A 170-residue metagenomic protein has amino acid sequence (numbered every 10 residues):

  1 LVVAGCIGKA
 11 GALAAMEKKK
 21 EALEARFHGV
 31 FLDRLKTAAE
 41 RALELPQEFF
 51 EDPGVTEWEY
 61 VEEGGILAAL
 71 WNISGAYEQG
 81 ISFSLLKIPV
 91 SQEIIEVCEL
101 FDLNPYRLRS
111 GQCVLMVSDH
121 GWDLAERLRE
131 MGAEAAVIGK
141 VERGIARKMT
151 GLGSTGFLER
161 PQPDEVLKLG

Functional and structural regions predicted by a protein language model:
L1-E48: Short, acidic (Asp/Glu-rich) active-site segment that either coordinates a divalent metal cofactor
G5-G11, E17-E21, E62-I66, K87-V90 (+2 more regions): Glycine-rich beta-alpha junction loops
E17-A22, W71-E78, E99-F101, E126-E134: Short, solvent-exposed amphipathic alpha-helical segments in soluble enzyme and RNA/protein-processing domains
D33-R109: Active-site-proximal betaalpha loop/short-helix elements that scaffold phosphoryl/nucleotidyl transfer chemistry
S110-V114: Short, surface-exposed beta-edge/turn micro-motifs
V117-D123: Helix N-cap motif at beta-to-alpha junctions
M131-G170: Acidic, Ser/Thr/Pro-rich beta/coil linker or hinge segments at domain junctions
